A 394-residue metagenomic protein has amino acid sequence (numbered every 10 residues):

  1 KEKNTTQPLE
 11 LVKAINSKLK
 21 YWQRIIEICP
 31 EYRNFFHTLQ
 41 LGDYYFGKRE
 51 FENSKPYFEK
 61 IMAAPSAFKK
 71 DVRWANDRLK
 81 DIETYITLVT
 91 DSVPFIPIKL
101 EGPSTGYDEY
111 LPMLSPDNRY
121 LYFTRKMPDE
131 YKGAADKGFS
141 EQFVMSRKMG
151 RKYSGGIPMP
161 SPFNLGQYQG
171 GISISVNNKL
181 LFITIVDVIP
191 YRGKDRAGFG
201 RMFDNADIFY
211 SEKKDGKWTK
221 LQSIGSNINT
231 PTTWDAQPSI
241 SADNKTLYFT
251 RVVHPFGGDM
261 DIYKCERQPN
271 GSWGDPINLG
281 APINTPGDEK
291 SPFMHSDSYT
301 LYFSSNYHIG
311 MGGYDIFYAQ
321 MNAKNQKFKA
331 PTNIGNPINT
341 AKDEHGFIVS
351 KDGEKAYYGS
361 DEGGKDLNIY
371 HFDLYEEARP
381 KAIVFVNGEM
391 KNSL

Functional and structural regions predicted by a protein language model:
P30-F36, G47, F51-N53, A63-E389 (+1 more regions): Short, conserved micro-motifs composed of acidic
